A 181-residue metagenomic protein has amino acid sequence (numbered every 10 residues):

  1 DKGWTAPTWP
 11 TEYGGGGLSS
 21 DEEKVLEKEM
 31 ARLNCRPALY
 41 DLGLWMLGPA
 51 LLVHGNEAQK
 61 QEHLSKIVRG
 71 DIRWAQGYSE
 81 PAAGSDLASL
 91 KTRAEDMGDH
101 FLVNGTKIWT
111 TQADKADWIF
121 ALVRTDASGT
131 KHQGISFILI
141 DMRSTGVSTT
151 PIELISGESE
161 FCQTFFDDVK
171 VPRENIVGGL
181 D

Functional and structural regions predicted by a protein language model:
K2-G70, Q112-W118: Internal helix-loop-helix
G3, L26-A31, V123, L139-T145 (+1 more regions): Short Ser/Thr-interspersed hydrophobic loop/turn segments at strand-loop and sheet-helix junctions that line or gate
G3, P10, L26, N56 (+5 more regions): Buried hydrophobic positions in well-ordered alpha/beta secondary-structure cores of metabolic enzymes
E22, D141-T145, T150, I155 (+1 more regions): A glycine-rich, basic-preceded beta-loop-alpha segment at the flavin cofactor/substrate interface of flavin-utilizing
G70-Y78, L122: A short, Trp-centered hydrophobic/proline-enriched beta-strand micro-motif
A82-L90: Active-site-adjacent elements of ketosynthase-type condensing enzymes
A83-G84, I108-A113, I155-S156: Glycine-rich phosphate/pyrophosphate-binding beta-alpha loops
K91, H100-S148: A short core secondary-structure module
